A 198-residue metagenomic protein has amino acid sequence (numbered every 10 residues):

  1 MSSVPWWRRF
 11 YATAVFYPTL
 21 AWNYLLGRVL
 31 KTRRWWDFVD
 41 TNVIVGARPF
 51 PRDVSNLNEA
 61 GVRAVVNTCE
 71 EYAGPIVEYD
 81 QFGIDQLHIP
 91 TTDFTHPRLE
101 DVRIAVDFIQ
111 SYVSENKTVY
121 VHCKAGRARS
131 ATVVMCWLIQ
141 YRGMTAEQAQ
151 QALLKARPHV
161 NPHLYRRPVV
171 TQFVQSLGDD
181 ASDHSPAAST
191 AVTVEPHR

Functional and structural regions predicted by a protein language model:
M1-R34, Q175-R198: Non-catalytic regulatory/accessory regions that flank a structured catalytic core
A12, S130-T132, V169-V170: Sequence-pattern detector for short linear motifs and compositional/periodic biases rather than a specific fold
R28-Y120, I139-A181: Cysteine-based protein phosphatase catalytic domain of the PTP/DSP
N116-M135: A phosphate-binding catalytic loop at a beta-strand-loop-alpha-helix junction that coordinates phosphoryl groups
